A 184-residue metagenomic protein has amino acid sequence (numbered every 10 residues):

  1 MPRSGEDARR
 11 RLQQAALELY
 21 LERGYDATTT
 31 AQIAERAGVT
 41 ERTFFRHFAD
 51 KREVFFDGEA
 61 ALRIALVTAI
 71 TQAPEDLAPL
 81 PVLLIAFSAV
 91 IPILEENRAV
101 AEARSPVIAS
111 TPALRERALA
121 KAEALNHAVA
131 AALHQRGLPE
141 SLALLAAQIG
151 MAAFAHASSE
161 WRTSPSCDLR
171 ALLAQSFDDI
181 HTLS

Functional and structural regions predicted by a protein language model:
M1-E6, C167, F177, S184: N-terminal intrinsically disordered/low-complexity leader segments
M1-R23, A27-V39, F56, A65: Basic, helix-initiating cap at the start of DNA-binding domains
E6, R10, Q14, E18 (+6 more regions): Generic detection of well-ordered alpha-helical segments
T40-F48: Short hydrophobic/aromatic patch on the recognition helix
F48, R52-L62: Alpha-helical DNA-contacting segments of helix-turn-helix folds
I64-R104: Hydrophobic alpha-helical connector segments
E95-H127, Q135-R136: Short secondary-structure transition hinges
L119, R136-D178: Hydrophobic/aromatic-rich alpha-helical bundle segments in the mid-to-C-terminal region
